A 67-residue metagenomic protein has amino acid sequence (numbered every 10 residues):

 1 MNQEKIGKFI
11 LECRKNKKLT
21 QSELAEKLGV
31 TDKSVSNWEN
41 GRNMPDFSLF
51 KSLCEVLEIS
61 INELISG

Functional and structural regions predicted by a protein language model:
M1-N16: A short, Lys/Arg-rich alpha-helix, primarily the initiator
N2, T20, T31-S34, D46 (+1 more regions): Short coil turns linking two alpha-helices in DNA-binding domains
G7, L11, S36-N37, D46 (+1 more regions): Key DNA-contacting residues within the recognition helix of helix-turn-helix
K18-N37, S52: Short alpha-helical DNA-recognition segment
E26, I65-G67: Short, charged recognition helix plus adjacent turn of helix-turn-helix-like nucleic-acid-binding domains
N40: Short, conserved catalytic or interaction motifs in soluble domains
S48-E63: DNA major-groove recognition helix of helix-turn-helix/homeodomain DNA-binding modules
